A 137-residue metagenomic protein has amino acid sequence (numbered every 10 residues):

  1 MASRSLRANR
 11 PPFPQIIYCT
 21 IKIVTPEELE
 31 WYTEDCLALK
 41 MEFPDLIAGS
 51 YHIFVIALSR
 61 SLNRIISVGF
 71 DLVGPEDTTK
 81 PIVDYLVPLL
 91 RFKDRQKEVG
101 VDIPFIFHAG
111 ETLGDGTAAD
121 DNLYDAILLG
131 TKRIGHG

Functional and structural regions predicted by a protein language model:
A2-I16, E28-D71, D77-F107, T112-K132: Histidine/acidic residue-rich metal-binding segments in metalloenzymes
C19-I23: Long, hydrophobic alpha-helical transmembrane bundles and adjoining juxtamembrane helices/loops of multi-pass integral
R133-G137: Glycine-rich phosphate-binding active-site loops on the catalytic face of alpha/beta enzymes
